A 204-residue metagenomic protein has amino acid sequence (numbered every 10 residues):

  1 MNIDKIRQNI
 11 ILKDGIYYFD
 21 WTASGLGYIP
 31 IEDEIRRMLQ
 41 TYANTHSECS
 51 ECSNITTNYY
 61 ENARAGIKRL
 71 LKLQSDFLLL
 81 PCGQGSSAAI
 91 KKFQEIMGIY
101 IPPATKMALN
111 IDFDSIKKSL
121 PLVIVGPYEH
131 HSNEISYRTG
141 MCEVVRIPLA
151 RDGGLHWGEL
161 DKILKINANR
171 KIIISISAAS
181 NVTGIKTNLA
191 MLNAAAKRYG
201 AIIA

Functional and structural regions predicted by a protein language model:
M1-A204: Pyridoxal 5′-phosphate
